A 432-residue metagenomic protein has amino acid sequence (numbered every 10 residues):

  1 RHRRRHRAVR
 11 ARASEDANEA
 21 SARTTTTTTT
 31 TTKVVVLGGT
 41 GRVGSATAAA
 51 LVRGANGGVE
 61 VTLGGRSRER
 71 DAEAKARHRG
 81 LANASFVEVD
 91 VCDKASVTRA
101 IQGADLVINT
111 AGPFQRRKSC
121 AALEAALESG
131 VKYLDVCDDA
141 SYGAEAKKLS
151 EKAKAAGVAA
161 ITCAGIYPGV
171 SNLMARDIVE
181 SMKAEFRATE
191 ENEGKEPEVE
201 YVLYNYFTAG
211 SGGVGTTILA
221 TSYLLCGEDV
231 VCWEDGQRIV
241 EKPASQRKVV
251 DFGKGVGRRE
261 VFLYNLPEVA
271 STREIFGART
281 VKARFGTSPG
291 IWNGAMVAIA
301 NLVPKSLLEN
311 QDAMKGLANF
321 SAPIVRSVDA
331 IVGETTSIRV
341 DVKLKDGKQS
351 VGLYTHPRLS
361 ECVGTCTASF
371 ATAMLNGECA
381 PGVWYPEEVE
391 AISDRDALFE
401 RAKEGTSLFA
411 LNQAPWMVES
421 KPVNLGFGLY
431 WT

Functional and structural regions predicted by a protein language model:
R1-A8, A22: N-terminal chloroplast transit peptides
E15-N18, G44, E180-T432: C-terminal catalytic/substrate-binding lobe primarily of soluble NAD(P)-dependent oxidoreductases
V34-G54: N-terminal Rossmann NAD(P)H-binding glycine-rich loop of SDR-like oxidoreductase domains
E60-T62: Short beta-strand element of Class I
G64-R68, D90-V91: N-terminal Rossmann-fold cofactor-binding loop
E73-N83: Short, conserved SAM-binding/catalytic segment of Class I S-adenosyl-L-methionine-dependent methyltransferases
E88-L106, T110-P113, R117: Conserved Rossmann-fold cofactor-binding substructure of NAD(P)-dependent oxidoreductases
V136-A159: Rossmann-fold NAD(P)-binding glycine/threonine-rich loop
